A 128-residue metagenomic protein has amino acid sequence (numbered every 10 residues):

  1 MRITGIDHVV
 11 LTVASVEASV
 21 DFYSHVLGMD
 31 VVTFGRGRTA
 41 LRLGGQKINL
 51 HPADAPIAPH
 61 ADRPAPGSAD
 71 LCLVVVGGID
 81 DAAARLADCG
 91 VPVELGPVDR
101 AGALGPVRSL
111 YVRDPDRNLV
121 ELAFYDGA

Functional and structural regions predicted by a protein language model:
M1-I6, T12-V32, L43-L95, R113-A128: Glyoxalase I/VOC metalloenzyme domain signal
G35, L104-V107: Short, small/polar residue-rich loop motifs at catalytic or cofactor-binding pockets
A61, A101-G105: Acidic pyrophosphate-coordinating catalytic loop
E94-G102: Short, basic/aromatic recognition patches
P97, V107-S109: Low-complexity, intrinsically disordered Gly/Pro/Thr-rich segments
